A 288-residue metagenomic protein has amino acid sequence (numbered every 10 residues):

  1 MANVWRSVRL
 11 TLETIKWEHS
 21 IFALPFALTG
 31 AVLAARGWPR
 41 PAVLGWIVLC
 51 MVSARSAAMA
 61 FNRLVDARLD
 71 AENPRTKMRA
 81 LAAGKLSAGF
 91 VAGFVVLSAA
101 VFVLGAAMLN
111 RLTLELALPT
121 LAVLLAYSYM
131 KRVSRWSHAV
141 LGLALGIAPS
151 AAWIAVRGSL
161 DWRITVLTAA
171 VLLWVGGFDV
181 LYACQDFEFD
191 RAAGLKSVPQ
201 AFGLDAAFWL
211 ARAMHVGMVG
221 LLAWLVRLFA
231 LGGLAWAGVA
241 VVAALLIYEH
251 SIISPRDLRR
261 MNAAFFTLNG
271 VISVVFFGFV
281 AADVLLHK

Functional and structural regions predicted by a protein language model:
M1-R9, M59, R63-L86, V180-D205 (+1 more regions): Cytosolic, membrane-interface loops and tails of multi-pass inner-membrane proteins
N3-R6, L225-K288: Extended hydrophobic alpha-helices typical of membrane-associated regions
V4, V8-E13, L49, S56-A57 (+4 more regions): Intramembrane alpha-helical segments
K16-L33, G142-G146, S273-F277: The first (N-terminal) embedded transmembrane alpha-helix
I21, L44-M51, A67-A117, A192-A237 (+1 more regions): Multi-pass membrane catalytic core of lipid/isoprenoid biosynthesis enzymes
F26, A54, A58, V101-F102 (+5 more regions): Alpha-helical transmembrane segments of multipass membrane proteins
V32-L49, L112-L124, H138-A193, A201-G217 (+3 more regions): Functional transmembrane core segments of multi-pass inner-membrane proteins
C50-N62, L124-S128, A170-F178, Y182 (+1 more regions): Alpha-helical transmembrane segments of multi-pass membrane proteins
